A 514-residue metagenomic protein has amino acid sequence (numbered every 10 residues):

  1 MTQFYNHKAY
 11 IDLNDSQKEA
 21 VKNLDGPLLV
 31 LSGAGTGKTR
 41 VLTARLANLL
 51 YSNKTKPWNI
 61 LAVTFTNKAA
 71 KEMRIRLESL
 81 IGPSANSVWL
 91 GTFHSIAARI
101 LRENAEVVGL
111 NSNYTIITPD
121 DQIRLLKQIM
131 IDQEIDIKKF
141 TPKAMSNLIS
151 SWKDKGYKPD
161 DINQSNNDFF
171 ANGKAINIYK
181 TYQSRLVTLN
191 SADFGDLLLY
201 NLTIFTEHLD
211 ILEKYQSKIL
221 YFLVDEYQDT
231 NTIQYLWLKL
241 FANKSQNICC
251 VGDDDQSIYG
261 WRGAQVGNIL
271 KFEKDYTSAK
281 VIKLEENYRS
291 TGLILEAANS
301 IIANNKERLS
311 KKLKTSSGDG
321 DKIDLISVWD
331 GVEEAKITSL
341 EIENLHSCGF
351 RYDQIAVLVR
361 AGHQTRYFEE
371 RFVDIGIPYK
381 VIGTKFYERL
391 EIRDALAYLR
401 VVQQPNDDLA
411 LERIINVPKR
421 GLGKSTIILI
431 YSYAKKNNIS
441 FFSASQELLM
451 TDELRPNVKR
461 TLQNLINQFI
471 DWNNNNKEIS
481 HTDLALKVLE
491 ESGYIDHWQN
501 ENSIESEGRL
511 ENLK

Functional and structural regions predicted by a protein language model:
T2, N6, I11-K22, G26-V30 (+8 more regions): Conserved helicase NTPase motor core
N14, V63, T115-P119, I135-P142 (+13 more regions): Conserved phosphate/pyrophosphate-binding and hydrolysis machinery centered on Walker-type P-loop NTPases, extending
G26, T55-N59, S84-S87, K244-N247 (+5 more regions): Short glycine-/polar-rich loops that comprise or flank the Walker A/P-loop and associated switch/sensor motifs
G33-A34, F65: P-loop (Walker A) phosphate-binding loop of NTP-binding proteins
A34-L42, T277-K280, E285-Y379, V402-P405 (+3 more regions): Helicase P-loop NTPase motor core
R40-K56, E72, R76-E78, K239-F241: Walker A/P-loop NTP-binding motif
N59-N147, N163-N166, N177, I326 (+1 more regions): Conserved P-loop NTPase-based nucleic-acid remodeling module centered on helicase motor cores
Q164, D168, R351, T365-I377 (+2 more regions): Conserved helicase C-terminal RecA-like lobe
